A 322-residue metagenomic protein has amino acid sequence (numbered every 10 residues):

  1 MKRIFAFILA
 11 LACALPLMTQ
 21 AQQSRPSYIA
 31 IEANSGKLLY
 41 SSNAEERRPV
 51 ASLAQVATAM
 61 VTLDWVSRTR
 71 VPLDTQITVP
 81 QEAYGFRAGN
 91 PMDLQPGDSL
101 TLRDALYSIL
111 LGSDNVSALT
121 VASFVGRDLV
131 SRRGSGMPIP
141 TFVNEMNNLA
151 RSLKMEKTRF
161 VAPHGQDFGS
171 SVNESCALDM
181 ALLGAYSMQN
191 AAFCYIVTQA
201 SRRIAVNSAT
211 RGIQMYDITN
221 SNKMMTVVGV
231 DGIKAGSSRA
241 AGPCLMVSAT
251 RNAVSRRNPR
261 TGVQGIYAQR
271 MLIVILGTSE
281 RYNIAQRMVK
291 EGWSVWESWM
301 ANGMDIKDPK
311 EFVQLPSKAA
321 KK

Functional and structural regions predicted by a protein language model:
M1-I4: Positively charged n-region of N-terminal signal peptides that target proteins for export
A6, A44-E45, T226: Short hydrophobic "helix-edge" motifs at membrane interfaces and signal-peptide entry regions
A6-P16: Bacterial N-terminal signal peptides
A14, S67-R68, Q189, S294: Secondary-structure boundary motif
T19-L178, M188: Active-site-adjacent loops and short helices of periplasmic peptidoglycan-processing enzymes
Q22-S27, S35, S123-K321: Penicillin-recognizing serine hydrolase domain
